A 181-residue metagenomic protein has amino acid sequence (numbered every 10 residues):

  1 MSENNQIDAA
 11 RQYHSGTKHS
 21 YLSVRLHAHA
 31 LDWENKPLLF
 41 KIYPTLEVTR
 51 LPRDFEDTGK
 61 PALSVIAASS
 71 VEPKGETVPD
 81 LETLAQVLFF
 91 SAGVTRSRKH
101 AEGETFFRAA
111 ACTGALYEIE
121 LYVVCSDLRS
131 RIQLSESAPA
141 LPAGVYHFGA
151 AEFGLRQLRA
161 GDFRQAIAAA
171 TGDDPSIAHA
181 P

Functional and structural regions predicted by a protein language model:
M1-P181: N-terminal accessory segments that position/regulate proteins before the catalytic core
